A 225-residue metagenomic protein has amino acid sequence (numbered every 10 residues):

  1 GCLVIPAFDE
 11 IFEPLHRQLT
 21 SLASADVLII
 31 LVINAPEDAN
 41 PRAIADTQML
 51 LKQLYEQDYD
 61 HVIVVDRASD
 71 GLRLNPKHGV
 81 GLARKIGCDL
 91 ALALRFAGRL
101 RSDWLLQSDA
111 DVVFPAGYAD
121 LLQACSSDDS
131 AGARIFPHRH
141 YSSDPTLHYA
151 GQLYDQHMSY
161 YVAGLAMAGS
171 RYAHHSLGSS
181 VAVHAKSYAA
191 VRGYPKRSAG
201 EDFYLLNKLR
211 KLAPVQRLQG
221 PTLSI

Functional and structural regions predicted by a protein language model:
G1-S24: N-proximal low-complexity "stem/linker" segments adjacent to membrane-targeting elements
E13, R99-D103, Q107-C125: Acidic donor-binding/catalytic loop of UDP-sugar-dependent glycosyltransferases, especially processive GT2
R17-L28, A35-D38, D46, Q53: Short, acidic, metal-binding catalytic loop of nucleotide-sugar glycosyltransferases
N40-S102: Active-site-proximal specificity loops/subdomain of glycosyltransferases
G132-A150: Short beta-strand-to-loop element that shapes/binds the nucleotide-sugar donor at the catalytic cleft/hinge
V162-A182: A recurrent flexible, glycine/aromatic-enriched loop bordering the glycosyltransferase active site that acts as
R197, L209-L223: Catalytic donor-sugar/metal-binding loop of nucleotide-sugar-dependent glycosyltransferases
R197-Y204: Acidic donor-binding loop at a coil-to-helix junction in glycosyltransferase catalytic cores that engages
